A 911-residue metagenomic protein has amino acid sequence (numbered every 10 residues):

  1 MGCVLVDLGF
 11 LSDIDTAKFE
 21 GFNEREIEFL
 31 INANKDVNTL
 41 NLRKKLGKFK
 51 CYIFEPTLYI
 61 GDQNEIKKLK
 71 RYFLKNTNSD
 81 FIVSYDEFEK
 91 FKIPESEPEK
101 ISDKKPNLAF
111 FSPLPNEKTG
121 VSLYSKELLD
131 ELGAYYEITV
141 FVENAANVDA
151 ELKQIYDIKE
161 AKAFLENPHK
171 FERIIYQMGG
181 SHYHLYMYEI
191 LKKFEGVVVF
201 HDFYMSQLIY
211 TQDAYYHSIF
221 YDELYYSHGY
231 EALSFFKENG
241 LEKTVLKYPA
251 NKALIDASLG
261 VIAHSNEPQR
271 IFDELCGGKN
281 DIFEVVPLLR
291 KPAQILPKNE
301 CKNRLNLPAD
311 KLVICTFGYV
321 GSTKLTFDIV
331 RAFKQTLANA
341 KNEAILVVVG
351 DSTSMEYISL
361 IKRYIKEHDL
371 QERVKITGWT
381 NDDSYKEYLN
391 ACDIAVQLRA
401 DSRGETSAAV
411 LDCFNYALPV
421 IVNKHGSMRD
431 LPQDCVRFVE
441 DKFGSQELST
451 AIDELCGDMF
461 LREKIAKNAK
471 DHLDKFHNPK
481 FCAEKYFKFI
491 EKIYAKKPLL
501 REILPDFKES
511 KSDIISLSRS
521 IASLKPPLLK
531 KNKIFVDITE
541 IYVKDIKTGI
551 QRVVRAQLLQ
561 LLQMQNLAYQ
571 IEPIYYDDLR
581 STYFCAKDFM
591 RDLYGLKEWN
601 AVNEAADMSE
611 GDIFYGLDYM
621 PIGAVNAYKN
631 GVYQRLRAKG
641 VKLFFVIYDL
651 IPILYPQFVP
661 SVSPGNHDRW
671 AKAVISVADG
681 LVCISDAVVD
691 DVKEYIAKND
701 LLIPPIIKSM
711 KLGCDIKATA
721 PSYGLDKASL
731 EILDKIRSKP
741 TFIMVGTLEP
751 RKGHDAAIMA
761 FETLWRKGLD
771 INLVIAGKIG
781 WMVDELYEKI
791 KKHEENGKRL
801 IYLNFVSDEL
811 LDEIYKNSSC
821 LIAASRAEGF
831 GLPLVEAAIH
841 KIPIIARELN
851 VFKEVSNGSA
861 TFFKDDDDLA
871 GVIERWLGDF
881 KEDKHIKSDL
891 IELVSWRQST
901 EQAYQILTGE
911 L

Functional and structural regions predicted by a protein language model:
M1-L307, K311-Q335, A344-I361, E367-L370 (+12 more regions): Carbohydrate transferase catalytic cores enriched for Leloir-type hexosyltransferases
I394: Conserved catalytic-site loops of classical short-chain dehydrogenases/reductases
A417-L418, N850: Gly/Ser-rich helix-loop-strand patches that form or flank binding pockets for ribonucleotide-derived cofactors
R437-E440, C456, L473, F862-K864: A structural signal for hydrophobic residues in beta-strands of small regulatory alpha/beta folds
F460: Conserved alpha-helical interface elements of two-component signaling phosphotransfer modules
